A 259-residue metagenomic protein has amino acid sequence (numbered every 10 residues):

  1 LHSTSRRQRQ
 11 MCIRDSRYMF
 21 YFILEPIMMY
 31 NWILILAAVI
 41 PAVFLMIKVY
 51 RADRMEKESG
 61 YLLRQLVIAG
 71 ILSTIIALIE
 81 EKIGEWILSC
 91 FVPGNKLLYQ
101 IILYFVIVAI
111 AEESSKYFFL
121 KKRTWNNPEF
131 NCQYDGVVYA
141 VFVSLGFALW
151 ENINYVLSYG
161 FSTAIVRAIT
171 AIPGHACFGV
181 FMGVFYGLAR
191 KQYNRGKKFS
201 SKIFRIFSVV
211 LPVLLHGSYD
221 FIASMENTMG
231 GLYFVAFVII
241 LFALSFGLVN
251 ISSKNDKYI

Functional and structural regions predicted by a protein language model:
L1-S16: Single conserved hydrophobic/aromatic residue that forms the stacking wall/gate of nucleotide- or nucleobase-binding
R14-I259: Hydrophobic alpha-helical segments at protein termini of multi-pass membrane proteins
